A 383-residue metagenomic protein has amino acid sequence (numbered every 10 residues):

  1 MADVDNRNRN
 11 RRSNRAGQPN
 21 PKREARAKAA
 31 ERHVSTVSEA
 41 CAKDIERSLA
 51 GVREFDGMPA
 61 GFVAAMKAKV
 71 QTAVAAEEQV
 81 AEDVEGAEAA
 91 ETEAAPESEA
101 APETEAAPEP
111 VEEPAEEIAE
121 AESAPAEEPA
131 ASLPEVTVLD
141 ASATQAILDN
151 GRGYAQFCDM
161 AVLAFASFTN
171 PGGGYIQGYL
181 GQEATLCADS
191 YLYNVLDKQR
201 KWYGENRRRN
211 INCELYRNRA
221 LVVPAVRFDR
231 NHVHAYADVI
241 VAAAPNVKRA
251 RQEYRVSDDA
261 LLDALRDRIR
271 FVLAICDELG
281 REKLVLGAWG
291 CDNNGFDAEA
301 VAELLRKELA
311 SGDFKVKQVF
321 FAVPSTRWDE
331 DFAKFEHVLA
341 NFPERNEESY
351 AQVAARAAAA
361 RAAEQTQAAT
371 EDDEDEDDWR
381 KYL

Functional and structural regions predicted by a protein language model:
M1-L284, A288-L383: Macrodomain-like recognition of ADP-ribose-binding/processing modules
